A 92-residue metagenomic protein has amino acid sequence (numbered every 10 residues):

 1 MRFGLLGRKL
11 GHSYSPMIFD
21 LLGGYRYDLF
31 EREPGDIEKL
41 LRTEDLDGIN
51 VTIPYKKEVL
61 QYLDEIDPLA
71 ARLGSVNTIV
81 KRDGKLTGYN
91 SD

Functional and structural regions predicted by a protein language model:
R2-D92: Phosphate/diphosphate ligand-binding glycine-rich loop within oxidoreductases
